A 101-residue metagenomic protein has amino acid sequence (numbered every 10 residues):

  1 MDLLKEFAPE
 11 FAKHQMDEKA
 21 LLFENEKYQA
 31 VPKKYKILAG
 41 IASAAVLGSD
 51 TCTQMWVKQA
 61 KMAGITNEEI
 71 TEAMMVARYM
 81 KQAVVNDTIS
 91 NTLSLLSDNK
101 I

Functional and structural regions predicted by a protein language model:
M1-I37, T88-I101: Acidic, glycine/proline-rich low-complexity segments that act as flexible tails and inter-domain linkers
K33, N67-E68: Alpha-helix N-capping/helix-start residues
Y35-A44, T71-Y79: Alpha-helical scaffold segments that form or flank carboxylate-/histidine-based iron centers
A39, S43-M55: Short, thiol/selenol-centered motifs that function as redox-active sites or metal-ligating centers
T51, E68-T71: Short, solvent-exposed positions on alpha-helices
T51-Q54, K58, Q82-V85: Charged/polar positions within long, soluble alpha-helices
M55-N67: Iron-sulfur (Fe-S) cluster-binding segments and ferredoxin-like electron-carrier domains, especially [2Fe-2S]
T71-L95: C-terminal structural segments of small proteins and small subunits
